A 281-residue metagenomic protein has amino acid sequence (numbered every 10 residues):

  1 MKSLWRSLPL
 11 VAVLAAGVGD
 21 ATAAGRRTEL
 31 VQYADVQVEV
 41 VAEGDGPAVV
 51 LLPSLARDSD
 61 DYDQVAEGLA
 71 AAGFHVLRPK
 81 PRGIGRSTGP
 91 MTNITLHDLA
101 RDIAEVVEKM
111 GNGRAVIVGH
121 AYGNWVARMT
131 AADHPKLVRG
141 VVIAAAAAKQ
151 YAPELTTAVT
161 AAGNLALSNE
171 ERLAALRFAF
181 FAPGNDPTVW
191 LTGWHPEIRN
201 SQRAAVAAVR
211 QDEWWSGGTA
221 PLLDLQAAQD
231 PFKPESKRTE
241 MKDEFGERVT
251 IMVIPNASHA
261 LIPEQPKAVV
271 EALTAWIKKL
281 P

Functional and structural regions predicted by a protein language model:
Y33-A42: A short loop-to-beta-strand scaffold at the N-terminal edge of the catalytic core in hydrolase folds
V41-R86: Conserved HGGG/HGGXW glycine-rich cap/lid loop of the alpha/beta-hydrolase fold
A71, R78-V118: Active-site loop/oxyanion-hole signature of alpha/beta-hydrolase fold enzymes
A121: Catalytic nucleophile serine of serine hydrolases, specifically the conserved "nucleophile elbow" pentapeptide
W125-A132, G140-L167: Flexible "cap/lid" loop of the alpha/beta hydrolase fold
A152-P153, T157, N164-G218: Conserved alpha/beta-hydrolase catalytic His-Asp/Glu region
A204-E244, V253: Conserved serine/cysteine hydrolase catalytic core
R248-P281: Catalytic active-site module of serine/aspartate enzymes centered on a nucleophile-bearing elbow/loop
